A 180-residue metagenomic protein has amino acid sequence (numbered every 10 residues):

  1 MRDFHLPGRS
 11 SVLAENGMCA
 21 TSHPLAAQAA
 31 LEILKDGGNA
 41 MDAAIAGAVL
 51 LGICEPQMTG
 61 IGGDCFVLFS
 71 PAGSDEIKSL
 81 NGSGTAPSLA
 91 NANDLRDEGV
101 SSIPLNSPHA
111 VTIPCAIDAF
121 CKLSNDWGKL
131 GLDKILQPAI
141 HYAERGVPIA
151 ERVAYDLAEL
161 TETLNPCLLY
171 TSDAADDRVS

Functional and structural regions predicted by a protein language model:
M1-Q28, E32, A40-S172: Noncatalytic scaffold domains of N-terminal-nucleophile
Y170-S180: Single conserved hydrophobic/aromatic residue that forms the stacking wall/gate of nucleotide- or nucleobase-binding
